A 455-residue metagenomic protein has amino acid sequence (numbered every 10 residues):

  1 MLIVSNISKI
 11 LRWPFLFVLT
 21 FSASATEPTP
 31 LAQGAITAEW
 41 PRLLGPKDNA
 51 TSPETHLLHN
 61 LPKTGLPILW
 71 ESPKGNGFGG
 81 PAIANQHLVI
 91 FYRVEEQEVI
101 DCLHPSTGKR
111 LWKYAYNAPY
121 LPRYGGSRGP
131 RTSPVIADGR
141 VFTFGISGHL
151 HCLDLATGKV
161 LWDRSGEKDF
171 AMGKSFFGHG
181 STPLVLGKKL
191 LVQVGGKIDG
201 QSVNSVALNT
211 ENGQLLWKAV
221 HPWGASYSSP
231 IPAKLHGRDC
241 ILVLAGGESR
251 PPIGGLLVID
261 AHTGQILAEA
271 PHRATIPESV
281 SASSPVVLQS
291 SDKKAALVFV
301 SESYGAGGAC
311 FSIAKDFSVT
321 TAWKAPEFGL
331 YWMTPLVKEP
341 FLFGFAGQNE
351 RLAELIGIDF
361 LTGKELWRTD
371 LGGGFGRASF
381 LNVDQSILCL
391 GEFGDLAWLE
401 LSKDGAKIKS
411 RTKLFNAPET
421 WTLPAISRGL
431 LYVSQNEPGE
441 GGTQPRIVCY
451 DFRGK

Functional and structural regions predicted by a protein language model:
L2-P14: Bacterial N-terminal signal peptides that target proteins for export
R12-S22: Bacterial N-terminal signal peptides
A25-K455: Noncatalytic, solvent-exposed loop/strand surfaces of beta-propeller-type extracellular/periplasmic domains
